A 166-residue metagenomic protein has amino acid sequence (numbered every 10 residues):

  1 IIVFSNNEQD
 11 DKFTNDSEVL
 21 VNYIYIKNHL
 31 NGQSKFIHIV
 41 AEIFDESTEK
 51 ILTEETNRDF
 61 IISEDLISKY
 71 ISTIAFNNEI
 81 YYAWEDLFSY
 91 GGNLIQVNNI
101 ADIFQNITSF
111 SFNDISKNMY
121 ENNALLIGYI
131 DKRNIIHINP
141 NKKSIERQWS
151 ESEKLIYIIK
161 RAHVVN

Functional and structural regions predicted by a protein language model:
I1-N166: Cytosolic regulatory regions of ion transport systems
